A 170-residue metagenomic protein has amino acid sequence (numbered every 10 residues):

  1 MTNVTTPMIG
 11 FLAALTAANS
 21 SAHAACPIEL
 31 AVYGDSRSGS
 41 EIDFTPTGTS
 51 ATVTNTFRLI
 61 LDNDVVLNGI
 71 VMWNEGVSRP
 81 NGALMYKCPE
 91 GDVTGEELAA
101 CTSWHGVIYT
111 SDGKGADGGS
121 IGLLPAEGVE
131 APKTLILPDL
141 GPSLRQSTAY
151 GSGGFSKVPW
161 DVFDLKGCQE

Functional and structural regions predicted by a protein language model:
M1-T6: Positively charged n-region of N-terminal signal peptides that target proteins for export
P7-A18: Bacterial N-terminal signal peptides
N19-A24: Sec/Tat signal peptide C-region and signal peptidase I cleavage site
A25-P27, Y33-G34, K87-P89, A100-T102 (+1 more regions): Sequence contexts marking disulfide-bonded cysteines in secreted/extracellular proteins
L30-T56: Short, solvent-exposed loop/hinge segments that bridge or flank secondary-structure elements
N55-I60, N81-M85, A131-G141: Short, hydrophobic/proline-enriched secondary-structure or compact coil segments at domain edges
D64-P125: Contiguous, well-ordered beta-strand patches that form the walls/edges of small beta-barrel/beta-sandwich domains
G115-E170: Glycine-rich, aromatic-bearing surface loops/beta-hairpins
